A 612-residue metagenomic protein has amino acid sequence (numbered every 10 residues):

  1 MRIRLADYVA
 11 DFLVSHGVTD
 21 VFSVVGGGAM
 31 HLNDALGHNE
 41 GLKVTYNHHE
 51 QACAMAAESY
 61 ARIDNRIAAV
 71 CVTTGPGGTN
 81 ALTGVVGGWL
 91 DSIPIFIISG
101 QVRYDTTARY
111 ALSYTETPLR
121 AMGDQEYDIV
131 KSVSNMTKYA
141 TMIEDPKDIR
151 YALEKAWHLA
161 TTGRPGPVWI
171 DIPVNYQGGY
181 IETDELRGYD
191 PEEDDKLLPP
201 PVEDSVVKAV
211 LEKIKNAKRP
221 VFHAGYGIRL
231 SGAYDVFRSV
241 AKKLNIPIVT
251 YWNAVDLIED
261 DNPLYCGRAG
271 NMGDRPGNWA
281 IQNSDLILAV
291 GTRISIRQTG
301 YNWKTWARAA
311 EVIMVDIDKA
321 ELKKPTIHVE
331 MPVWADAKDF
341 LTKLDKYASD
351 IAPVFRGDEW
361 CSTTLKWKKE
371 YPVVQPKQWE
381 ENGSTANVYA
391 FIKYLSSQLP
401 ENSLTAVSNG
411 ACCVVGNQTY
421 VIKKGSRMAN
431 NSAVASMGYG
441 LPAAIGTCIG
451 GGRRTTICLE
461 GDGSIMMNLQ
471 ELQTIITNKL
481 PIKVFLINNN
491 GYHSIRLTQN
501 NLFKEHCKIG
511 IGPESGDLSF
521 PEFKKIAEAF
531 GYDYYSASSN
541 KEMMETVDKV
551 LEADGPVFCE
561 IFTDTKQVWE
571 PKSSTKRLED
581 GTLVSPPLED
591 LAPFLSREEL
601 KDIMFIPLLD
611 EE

Functional and structural regions predicted by a protein language model:
M1, E144-K147, E212, A310-N409 (+3 more regions): Phosphate/pyrophosphate-binding active-site segments
M1-F355, Q398, P481-V484, K504-E505 (+2 more regions): N-terminal alpha/beta PP-like core and its mobile active-site loop of ThDP/TPP-dependent enzymes
A6-V9, V14-T19, G27, L32-N39 (+1 more regions): Active-site diphosphate/adenylate-binding microenvironment
V24-G26, T45-M55, V70-G77, E144-D145 (+5 more regions): Active-site nucleophile and cofactor-binding loops and adjacent substrate-binding regions of central metabolic enzymes
A61, A160, A241, S396 (+3 more regions): N-terminal cationic-hydrophobic initiation segments that often serve targeting/anchoring roles
A108-D124, N271, L322-P325, P332-W334 (+3 more regions): Thiamine diphosphate
F222, I248, L395, V407 (+2 more regions): Conserved hydrophobic/aromatic pocket- or pore-lining residues that grip, position, or stack substrates in active sites
A241, A280-I281, V388, N468 (+1 more regions): Active-site-proximal structural scaffolding
